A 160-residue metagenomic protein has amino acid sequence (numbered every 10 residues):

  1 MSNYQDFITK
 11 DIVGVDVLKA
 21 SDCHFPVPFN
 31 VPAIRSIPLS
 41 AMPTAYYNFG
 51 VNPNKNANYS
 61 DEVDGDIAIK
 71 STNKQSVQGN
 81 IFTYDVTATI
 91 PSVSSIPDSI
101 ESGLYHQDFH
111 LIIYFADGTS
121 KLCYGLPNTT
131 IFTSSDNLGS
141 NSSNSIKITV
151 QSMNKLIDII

Functional and structural regions predicted by a protein language model:
M1-T9, M153-I160: Viral virion structural and adsorption modules
S2-D85, P127-G139: Solvent-exposed edge beta-strands and adjacent loop segments that serve as assembly or binding interfaces
V15, V86-A88, L111-I113: Hydrophobic beta-strand residues in large extracellular and virion-surface proteins
N73-S95, S140-K155: Oligomerization/assembly interface segments of phage tail-like spikes and tubes
D85-I90, A116-I131: Short acidic, glycine/tyrosine-flanked loop/strand segments centered on an H-E-D-like triad
S95-S102, I157-I159: Short, conserved charged micro-motifs
D98-L122: Short, acidic/charged, Gly/Pro-enriched secondary-structure junctions
C123-I160: Mixed-charge, glycine-accented linear interaction segment located at domain edges/termini
